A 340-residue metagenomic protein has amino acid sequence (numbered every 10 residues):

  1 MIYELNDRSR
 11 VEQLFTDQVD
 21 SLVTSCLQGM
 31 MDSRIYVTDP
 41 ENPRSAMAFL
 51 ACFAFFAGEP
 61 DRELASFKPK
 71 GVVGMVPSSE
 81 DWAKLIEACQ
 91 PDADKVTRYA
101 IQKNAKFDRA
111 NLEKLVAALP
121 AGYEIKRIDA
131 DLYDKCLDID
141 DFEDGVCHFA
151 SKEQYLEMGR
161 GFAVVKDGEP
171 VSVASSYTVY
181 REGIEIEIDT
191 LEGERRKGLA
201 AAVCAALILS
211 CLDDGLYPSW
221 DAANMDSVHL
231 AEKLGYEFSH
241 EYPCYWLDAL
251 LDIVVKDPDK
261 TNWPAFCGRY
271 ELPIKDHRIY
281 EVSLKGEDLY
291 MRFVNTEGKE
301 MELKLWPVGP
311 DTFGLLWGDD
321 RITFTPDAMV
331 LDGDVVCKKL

Functional and structural regions predicted by a protein language model:
M1-D20, R109-K152: Short amphipathic alpha-helix that is part of the acyltransferase structural core
L27-P40, L50, E153-F162, I184: A short helix-loop-beta-strand connector motif used in the catalytic cores of GNAT acetyltransferases and, in some
M30-K135, Y245-W246: Acyl-donor-binding surface of acyltransferase catalytic domains
R62-F67, I186, R196-S210, H229 (+1 more regions): Conserved acetyl-CoA-binding loop-helix of GNAT-fold acetyltransferases
G71-E80, C211-A223: Conserved GNAT acetyl-CoA-binding A-motif
A83-A93, A223-E241: Conserved active-site alpha-helix within GNAT-family acetyltransferase domains
S151-L191: A conserved beta-strand-loop-helix scaffold within acyl/acetyltransferase catalytic domains
L251-L340: Peripheral terminal and inter-domain segments
